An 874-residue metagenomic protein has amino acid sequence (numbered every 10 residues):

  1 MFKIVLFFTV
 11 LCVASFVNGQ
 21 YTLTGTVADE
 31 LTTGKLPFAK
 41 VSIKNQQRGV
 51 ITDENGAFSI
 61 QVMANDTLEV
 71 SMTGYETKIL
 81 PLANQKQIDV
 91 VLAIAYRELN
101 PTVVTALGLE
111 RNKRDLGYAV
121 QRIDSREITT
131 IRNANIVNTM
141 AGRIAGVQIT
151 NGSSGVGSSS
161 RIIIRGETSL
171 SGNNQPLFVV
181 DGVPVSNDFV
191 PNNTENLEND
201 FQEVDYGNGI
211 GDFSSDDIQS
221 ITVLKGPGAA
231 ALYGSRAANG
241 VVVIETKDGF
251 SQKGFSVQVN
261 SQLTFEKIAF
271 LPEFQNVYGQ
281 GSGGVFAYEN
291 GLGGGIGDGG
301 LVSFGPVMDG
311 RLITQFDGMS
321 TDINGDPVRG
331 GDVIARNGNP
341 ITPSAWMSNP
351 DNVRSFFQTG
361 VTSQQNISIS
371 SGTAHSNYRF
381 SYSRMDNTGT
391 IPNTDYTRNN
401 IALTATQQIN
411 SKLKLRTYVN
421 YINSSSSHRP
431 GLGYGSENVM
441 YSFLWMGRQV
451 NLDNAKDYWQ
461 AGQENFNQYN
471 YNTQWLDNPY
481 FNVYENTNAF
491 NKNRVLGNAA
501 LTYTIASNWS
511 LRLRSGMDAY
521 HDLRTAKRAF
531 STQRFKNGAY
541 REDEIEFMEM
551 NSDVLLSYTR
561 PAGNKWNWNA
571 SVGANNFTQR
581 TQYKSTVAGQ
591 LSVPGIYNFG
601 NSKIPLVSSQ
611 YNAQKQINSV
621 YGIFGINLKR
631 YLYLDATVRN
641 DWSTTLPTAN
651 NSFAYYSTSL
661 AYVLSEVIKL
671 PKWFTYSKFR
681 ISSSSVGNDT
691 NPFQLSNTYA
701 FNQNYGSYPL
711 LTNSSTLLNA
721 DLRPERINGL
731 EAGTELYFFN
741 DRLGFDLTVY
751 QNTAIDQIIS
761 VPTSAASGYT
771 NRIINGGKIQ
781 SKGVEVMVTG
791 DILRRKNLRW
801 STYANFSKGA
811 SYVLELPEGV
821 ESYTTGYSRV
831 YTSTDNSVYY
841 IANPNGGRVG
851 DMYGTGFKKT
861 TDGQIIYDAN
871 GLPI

Functional and structural regions predicted by a protein language model:
F2-F7, S15-A402, K414-R416, L496 (+3 more regions): Short, small/polar-rich motifs associated with maturation and membrane association, primarily at protein termini
V27, L92, V419, L501 (+6 more regions): Hydrophobic beta-strand positions in extracellular immunoglobulin-like domains
A64, N84, N410, A506 (+3 more regions): Residue-level recognition of beta-strand termini and adjacent short loop/turns
R114, N174-Q175, V180, S186 (+12 more regions): Surface-exposed loop/interface segments of Gram-negative outer-membrane beta-barrel transport/assembly proteins
I218, I401-L403, L513, S552 (+8 more regions): Extended, hydrophobic alpha-helical segments in both membrane/secreted and soluble proteins
T246, V259, I367-S371, L403-Q407 (+8 more regions): Residues on the lipid-exposed face of transmembrane beta-strands in outer-membrane beta-barrel proteins
Y382-T388, L634-L646, I681-S683: Transmembrane beta-strand segments that form the barrel wall of outer-membrane beta-barrel proteins
